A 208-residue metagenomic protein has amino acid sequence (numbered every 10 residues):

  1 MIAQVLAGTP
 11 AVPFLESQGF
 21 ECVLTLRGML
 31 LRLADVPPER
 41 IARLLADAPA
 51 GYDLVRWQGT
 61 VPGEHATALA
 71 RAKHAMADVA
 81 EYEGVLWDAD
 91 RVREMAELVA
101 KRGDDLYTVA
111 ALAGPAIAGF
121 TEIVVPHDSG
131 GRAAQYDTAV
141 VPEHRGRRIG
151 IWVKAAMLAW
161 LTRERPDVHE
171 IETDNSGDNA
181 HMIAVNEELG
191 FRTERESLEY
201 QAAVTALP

Functional and structural regions predicted by a protein language model:
M1, E21, W152-H169: Conserved acyl-CoA
M1-A11, V141-R145, I171-I183, R192 (+1 more regions): Conserved beta-strand-loop-alpha-helix junction that forms the acyl-donor binding cleft
M1-P62, S197-A202: Acyl-donor-binding surface of acyltransferase catalytic domains
E16-S17, V140, G146-A159, A184 (+1 more regions): Conserved acetyl-CoA-binding loop-helix of GNAT-fold acetyltransferases
A46-D90: Short amphipathic alpha-helix that is part of the acyltransferase structural core
A66, A70-K73, M95-V99, K154: Hydrophobic alpha-helical core bundles mediating ligand binding, dimerization, or RNAP-core interactions
A77-P142: A conserved beta-strand-loop-helix scaffold within acyl/acetyltransferase catalytic domains
V185-P208: Acidic, carboxylate-rich catalytic segments that either coordinate divalent cations
